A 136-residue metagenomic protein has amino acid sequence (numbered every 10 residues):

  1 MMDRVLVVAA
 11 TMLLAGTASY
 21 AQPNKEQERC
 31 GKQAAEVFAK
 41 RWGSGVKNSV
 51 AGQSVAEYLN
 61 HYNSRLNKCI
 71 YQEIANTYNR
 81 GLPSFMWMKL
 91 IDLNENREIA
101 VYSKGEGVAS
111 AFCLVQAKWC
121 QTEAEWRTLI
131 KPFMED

Functional and structural regions predicted by a protein language model:
M1-V7: Bacterial N-terminal signal peptides that target proteins for export
V7-G16: Bacterial N-terminal signal peptides
A18-H61: N-terminal export/targeting and maturation segments
P23, Y62-S64, E106, C113: Residue-level signal for mature regions of secreted extracellular proteins and peptides
R29-Q33, K68-Q72, F112-L114, W119-Q121: Sequence contexts marking disulfide-bonded cysteines in secreted/extracellular proteins
V37-R41, Y78-L82, C120-T122, T128-I130: Extracellular/mature segments of secreted proteins
Q53-Y102: Mature extracytoplasmic domains of secretory-pathway proteins
E98-D136: Low-complexity intrinsically disordered segments
